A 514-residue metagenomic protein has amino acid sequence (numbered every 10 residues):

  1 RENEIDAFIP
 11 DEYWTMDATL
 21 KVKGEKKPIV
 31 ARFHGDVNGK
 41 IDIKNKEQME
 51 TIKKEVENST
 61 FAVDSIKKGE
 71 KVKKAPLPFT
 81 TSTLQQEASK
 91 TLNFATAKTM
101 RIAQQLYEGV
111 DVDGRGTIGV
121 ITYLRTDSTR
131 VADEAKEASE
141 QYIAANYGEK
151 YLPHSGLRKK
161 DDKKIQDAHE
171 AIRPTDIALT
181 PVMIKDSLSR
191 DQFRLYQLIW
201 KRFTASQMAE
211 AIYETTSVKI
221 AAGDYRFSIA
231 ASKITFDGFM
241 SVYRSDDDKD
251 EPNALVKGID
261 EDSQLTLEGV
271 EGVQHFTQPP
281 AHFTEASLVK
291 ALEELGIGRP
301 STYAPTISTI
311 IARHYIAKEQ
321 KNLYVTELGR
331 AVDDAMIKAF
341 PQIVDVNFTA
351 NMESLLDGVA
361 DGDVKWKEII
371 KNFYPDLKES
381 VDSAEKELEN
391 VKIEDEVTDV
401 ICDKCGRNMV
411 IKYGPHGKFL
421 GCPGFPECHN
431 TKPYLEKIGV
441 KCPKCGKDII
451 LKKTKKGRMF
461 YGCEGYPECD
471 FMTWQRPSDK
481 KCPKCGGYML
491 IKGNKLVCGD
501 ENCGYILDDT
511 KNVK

Functional and structural regions predicted by a protein language model:
R1-E108, I118, E134, Q141 (+4 more regions): Conserved phosphate-chemistry cores used by DNA topoisomerases
E4-F8, M49, K67, G119 (+1 more regions): Basic, low-complexity terminal or inter-domain segments flanking catalytic cores
K98-G109, Y303-R313: Charge-enriched amphipathic alpha-helical scaffolds
V112-D113: Flexible glycine/proline-rich, aromatic-decorated loop/lid segments
